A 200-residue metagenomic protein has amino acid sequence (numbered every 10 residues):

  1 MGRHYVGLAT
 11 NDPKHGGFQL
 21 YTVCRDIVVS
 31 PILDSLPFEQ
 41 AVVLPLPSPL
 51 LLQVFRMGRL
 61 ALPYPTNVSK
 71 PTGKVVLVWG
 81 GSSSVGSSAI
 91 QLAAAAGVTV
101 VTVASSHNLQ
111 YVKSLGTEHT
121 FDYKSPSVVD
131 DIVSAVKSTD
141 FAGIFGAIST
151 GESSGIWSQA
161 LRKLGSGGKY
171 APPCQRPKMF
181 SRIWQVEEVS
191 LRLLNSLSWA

Functional and structural regions predicted by a protein language model:
M1-A200: Terminal helix/beta-alpha structural elements that buttress the NAD(P)+-binding lobe
